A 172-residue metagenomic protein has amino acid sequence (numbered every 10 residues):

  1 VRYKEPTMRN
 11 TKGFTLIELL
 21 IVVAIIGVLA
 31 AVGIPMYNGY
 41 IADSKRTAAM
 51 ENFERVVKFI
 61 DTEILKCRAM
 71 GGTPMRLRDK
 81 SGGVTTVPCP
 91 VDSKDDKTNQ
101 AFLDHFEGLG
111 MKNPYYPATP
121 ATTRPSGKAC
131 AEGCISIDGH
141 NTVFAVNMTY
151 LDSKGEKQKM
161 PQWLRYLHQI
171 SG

Functional and structural regions predicted by a protein language model:
V1-M8: Short, Lys/Arg-enriched N-terminal segments with co-localized hydrophobic residues within the first ~10-30 amino acids
E5, E18, E51-E54, E63 (+3 more regions): Glutamate identity and glutamate-enriched acidic tracts
E5, G13-I17, I26, V56 (+3 more regions): Generic N-terminal initiation segments characterized by hydrophobic and/or small/turn-forming residues
R9-N38: N-terminal single-pass transmembrane signal-anchor helix
T15, L19-A24, V56, R68-S81: Catalytic cores of transferase enzymes with a strong primary signal for eukaryotic protein kinases
A42-G71: Membrane-proximal N-terminal amphipathic helix
L65-G172: Periplasmic/extracellular, small/polar-rich flexible segments of pilin-like filament-forming proteins
